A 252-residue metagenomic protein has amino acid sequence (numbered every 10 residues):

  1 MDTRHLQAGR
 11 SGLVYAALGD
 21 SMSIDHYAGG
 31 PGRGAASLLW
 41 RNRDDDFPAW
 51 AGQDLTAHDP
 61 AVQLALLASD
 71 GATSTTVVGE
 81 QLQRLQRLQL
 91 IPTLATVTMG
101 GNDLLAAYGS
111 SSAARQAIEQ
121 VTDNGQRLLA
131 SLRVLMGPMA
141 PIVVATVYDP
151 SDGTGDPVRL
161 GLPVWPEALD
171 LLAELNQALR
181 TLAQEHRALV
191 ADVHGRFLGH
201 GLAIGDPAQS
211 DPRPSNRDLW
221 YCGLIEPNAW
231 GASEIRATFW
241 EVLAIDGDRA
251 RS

Functional and structural regions predicted by a protein language model:
M1-L66: Serine-esterase "nucleophile elbow" of acetyl-processing enzymes
D20-M22, A68-A72, M99-G100: Cell-envelope and extracellular/periplasmic
S21-D25, T75, L104, I235: Short, electropositive, low-hydrophobicity segments enriched in small/polar residues
G34, T73-S74, T146: A diffuse structural propensity rather than consistent per-protein peaks
V62-A72, L189-L198: Acidic carboxylate-rich catalytic motifs and surrounding loops in phosphoryl-/glycosyl-chemistry enzymes
L66, G247-S252: Short, flexible loop/turn segments with low-complexity composition
A72-L82: Structural motif
L82-S233, A237-D248: Alpha-helical cap/lid subdomain in secreted, periplasmic, or secretory-pathway luminal O-acyl-processing enzymes
